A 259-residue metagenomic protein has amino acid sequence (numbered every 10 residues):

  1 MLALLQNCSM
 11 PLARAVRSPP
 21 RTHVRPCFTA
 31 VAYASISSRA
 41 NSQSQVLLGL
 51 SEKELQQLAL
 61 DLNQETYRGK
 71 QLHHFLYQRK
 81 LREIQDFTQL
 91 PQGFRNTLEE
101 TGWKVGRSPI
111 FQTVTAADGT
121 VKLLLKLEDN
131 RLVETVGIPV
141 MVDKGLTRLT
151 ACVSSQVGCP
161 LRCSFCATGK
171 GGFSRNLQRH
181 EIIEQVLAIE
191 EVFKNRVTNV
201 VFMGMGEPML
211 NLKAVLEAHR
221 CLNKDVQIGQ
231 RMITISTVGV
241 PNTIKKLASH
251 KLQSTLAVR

Functional and structural regions predicted by a protein language model:
L2-L149: Flexible, acidic/Gly-rich N-terminal and inter-domain linker regions that tether and position cofactor-handling modules
T135-S254: Conserved Radical SAM active-site core
R259: Extended basic-aromatic, gly/pro-enriched interface segments that bind polyanionic ligands
